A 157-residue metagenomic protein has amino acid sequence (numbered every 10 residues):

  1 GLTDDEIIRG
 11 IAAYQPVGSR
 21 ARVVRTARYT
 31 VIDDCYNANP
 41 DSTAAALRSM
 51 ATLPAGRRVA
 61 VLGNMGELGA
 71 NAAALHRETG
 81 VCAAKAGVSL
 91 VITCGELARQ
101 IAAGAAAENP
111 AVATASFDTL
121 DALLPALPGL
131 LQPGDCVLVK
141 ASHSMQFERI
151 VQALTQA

Functional and structural regions predicted by a protein language model:
G1-A157: ATP-dependent carboxylate-amine ligase
